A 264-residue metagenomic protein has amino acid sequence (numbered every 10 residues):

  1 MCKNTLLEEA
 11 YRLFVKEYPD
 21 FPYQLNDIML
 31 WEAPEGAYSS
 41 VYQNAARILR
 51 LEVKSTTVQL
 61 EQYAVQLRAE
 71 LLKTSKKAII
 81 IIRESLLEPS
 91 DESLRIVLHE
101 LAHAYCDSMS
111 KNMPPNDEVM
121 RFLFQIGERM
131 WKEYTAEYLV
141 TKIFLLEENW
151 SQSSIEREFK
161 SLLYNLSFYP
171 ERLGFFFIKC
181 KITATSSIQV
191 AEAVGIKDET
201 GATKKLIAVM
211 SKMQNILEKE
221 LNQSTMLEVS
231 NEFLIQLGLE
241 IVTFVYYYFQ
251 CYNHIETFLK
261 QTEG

Functional and structural regions predicted by a protein language model:
M1-E70, S230, L234-L237, Q250 (+1 more regions): A metal-dependent hydrolase signature that marks the N-terminal structural subdomain at the beginning of catalytic folds
E9, L13, T135-I143, E240: Amphipathic alpha-helical segments that form well-ordered structural scaffolds and often line/cohere around active
L25-L30, I80-I82, V97-L98: Hydrophobic beta-strand residues in large extracellular and virion-surface proteins
R47-E92, L101, D107: Active-site scaffold of zinc-dependent metalloenzymes
D91, C106-Y134: Post-HEXXH active-site segment of zinc metalloproteases
V97, L101-C106, T135: Active-site His/Glu-centered metal-binding helix of metallohydrolases
V140-F168: Short helix/loop segments within enzyme catalytic domains that coordinate or immediately flank catalytic cofactors
K160-G264: Pan-zinc metallopeptidase signature
